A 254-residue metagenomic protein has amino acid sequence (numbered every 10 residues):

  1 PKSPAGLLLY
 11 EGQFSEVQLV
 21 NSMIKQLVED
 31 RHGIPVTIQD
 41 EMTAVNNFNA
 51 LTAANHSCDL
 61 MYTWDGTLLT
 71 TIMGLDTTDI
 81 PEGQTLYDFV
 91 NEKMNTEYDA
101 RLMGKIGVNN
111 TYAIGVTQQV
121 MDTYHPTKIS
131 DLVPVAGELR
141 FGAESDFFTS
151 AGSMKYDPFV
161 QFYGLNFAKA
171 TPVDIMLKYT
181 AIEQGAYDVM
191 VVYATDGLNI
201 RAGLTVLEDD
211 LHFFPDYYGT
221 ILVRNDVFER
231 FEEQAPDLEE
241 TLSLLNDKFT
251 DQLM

Functional and structural regions predicted by a protein language model:
P1-L8, E82-T85: N-terminal low-complexity, Pro/Thr/Ser-rich intrinsically disordered segments that act as propeptides or flexible
P4-E41, I106-Y179, Q252: Bilobed "Venus flytrap"/periplasmic-binding protein-like clamshell domains and structurally analogous long
S22-L27, V45-D59, G74, Y156-F162 (+3 more regions): Short helices/loops that flank or line small-molecule/ion binding pockets
G33-I34, H56-D59, A100, A136-R140 (+1 more regions): Loop/turn elements at helix/coil->beta-strand transitions in domains of secreted/extracellular proteins
L60-M73, A194, I200-R201: Ligand-binding clamshell of periplasmic/extracellular solute-binding protein-like
T71-M103, A186, L198-H212: Ligand-binding "clamshell"
K93-Y98, Q234, L245-M254: Periplasmic-binding protein-like
T111-D122, Y218-Q234: A bilobed periplasmic-binding-protein/Venus flytrap-type ligand-binding module shared by bacterial periplasmic
